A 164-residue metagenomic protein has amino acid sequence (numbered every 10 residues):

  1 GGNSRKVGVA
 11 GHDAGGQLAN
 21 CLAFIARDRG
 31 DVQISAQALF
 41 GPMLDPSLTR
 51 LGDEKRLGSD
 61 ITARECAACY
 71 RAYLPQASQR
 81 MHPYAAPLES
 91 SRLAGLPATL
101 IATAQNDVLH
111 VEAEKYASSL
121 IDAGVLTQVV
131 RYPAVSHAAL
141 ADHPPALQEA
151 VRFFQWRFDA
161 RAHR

Functional and structural regions predicted by a protein language model:
G1-R164: Alpha/beta-hydrolase superfamily serine-hydrolase fold, recognizing
